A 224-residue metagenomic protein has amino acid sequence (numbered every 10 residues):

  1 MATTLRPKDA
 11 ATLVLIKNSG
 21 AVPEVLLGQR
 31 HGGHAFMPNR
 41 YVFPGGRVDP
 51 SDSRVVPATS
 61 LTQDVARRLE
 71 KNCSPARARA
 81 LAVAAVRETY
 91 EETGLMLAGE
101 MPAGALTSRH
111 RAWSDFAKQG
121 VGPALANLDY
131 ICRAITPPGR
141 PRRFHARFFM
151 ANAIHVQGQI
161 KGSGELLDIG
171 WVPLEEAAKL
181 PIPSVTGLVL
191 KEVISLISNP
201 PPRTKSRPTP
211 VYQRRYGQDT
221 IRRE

Functional and structural regions predicted by a protein language model:
M1-E224: N-terminal leader/linker segments that precede catalytic domains of diphosphate-processing enzymes
